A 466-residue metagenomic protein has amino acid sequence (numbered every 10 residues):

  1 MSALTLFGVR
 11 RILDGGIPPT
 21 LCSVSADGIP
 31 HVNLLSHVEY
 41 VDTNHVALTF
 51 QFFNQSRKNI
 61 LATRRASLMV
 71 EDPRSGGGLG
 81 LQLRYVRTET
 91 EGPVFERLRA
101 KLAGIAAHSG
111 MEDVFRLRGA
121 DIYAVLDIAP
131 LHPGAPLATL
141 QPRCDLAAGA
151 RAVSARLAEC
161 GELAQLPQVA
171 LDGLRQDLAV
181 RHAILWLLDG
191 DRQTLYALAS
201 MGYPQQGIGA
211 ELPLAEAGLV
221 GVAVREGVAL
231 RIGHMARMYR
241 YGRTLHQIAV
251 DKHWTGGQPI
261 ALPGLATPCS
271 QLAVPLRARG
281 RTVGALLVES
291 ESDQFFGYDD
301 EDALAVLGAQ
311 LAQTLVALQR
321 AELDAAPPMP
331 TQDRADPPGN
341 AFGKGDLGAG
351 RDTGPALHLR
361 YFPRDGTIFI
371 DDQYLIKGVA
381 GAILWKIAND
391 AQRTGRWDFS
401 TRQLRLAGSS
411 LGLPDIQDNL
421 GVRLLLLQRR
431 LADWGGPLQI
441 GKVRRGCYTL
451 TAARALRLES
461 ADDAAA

Functional and structural regions predicted by a protein language model:
P133-A164: Signal-transmission linkers at sensory-effector interfaces
C160-L198, A217, L318: Helix-loop-beta substructure at the N-terminus of cytosolic sensory domains that couple signal/ligand detection
Q205-G264: Regulatory sensory and allosteric helical modules in signal-transduction proteins and certain transcription factors
G207, A266, V283, E289-V306 (+1 more regions): Regulatory loop-to-helix N-cap segments in sensory/regulatory domains that couple ligand/signal detection
P259-I260, C269-R277: A short, aliphatic-rich beta-strand micro-motif
L323-W385, G441, R445-G446, A453-A466: Short boundary/linker motifs that mark transitions into or out of structured domains
Q373-G408, L427: Short amphipathic alpha-helical recognition elements used for nucleic-acid or partner binding across transcription
L375, D390-A391, G412, N419-A466: DNA-binding patch around the recognition helix
